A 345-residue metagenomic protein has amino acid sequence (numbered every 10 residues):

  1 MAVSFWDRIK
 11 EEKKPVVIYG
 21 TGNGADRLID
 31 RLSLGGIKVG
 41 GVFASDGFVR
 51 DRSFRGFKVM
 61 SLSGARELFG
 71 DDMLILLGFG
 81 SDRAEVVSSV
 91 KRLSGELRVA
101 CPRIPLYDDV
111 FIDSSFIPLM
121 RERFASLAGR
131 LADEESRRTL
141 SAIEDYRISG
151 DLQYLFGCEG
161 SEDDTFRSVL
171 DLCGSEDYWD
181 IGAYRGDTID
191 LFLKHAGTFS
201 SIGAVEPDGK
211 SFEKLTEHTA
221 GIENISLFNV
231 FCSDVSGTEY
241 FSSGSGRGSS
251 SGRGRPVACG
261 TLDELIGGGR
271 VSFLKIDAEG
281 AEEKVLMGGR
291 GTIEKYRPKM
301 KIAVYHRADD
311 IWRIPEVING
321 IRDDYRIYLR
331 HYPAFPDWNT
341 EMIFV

Functional and structural regions predicted by a protein language model:
M1-V39, S45-V345: Phosphate/nucleotide-binding beta-alpha loop and adjacent structural elements of enzyme active sites
